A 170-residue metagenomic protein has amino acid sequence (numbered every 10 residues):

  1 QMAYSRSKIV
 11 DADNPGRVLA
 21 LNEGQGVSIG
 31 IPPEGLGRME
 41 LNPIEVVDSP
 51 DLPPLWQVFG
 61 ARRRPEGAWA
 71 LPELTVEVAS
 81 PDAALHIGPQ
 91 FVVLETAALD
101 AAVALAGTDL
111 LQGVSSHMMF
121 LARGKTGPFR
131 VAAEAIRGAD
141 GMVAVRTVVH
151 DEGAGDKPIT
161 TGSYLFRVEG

Functional and structural regions predicted by a protein language model:
Q1-S49, R123-T126, I136-G170: HotDog/MaoC-like acyl-thioester-processing domains
I44-V47, D82-Q90: Alpha-helix N-cap/loop-to-helix boundary motif
D51-H86, D100: Catalytic strand-loop segment that frames the active site of acyl-thioester-processing enzymes
L71-L74, F120, V168: Hydrophobic residues in beta-strands and at strand termini
A79-P81, G107-L110, G141-A144: A conserved beta-turn-beta hairpin within the catalytic core of GNAT-like acetyltransferases that forms part
L85, P89, V93-L105: Stable alpha-helical structural segments in soluble proteins, enriched in small hydrophobic residues
A98-R130, A135: Hydrophobic beta-strand-centered segment that forms part of the acyl-chain substrate-binding groove
